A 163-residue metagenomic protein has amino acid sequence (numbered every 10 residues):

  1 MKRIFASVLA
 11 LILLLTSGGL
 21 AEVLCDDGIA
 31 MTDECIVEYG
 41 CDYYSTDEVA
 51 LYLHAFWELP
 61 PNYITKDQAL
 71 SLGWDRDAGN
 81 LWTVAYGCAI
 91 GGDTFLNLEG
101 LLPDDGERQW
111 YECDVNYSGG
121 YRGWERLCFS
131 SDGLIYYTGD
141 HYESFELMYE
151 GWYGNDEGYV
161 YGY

Functional and structural regions predicted by a protein language model:
M1-I4: Positively charged n-region of N-terminal signal peptides that target proteins for export
A6, L15-D27, Y163: Sec-dependent signal peptide cleavage junction
L11-I12: Repetitive helical segments and hydrophobic/amphipathic motifs
V23-Y52, E58, G154-G162: Intrinsically disordered, low-complexity repeat and linker tracts
V37-T83: N-terminal secretory signal peptides
L70-Y163: Functional cores of ribonucleases/endoribonucleases
